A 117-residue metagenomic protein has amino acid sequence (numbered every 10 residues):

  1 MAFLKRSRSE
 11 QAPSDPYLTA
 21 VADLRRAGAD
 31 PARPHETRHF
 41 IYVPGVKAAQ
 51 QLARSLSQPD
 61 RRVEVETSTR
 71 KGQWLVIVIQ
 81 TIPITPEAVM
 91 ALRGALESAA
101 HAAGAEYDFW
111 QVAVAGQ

Functional and structural regions predicted by a protein language model:
M1-Q117: Long, contiguous binding/interaction regions
